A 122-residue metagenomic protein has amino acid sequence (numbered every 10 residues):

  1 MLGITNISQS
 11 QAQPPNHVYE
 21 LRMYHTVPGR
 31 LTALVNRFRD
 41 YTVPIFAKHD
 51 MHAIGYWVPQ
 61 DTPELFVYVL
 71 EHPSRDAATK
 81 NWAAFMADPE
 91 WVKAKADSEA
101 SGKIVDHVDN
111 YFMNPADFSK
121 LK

Functional and structural regions predicted by a protein language model:
M1-P14: Bacterial Sec-dependent signal peptides at the C-terminal "C-region" and cleavage site
Q11-P15, N36-I54, T62, E71-A116: An amphipathic, aromatic/His-enriched active-site/gating alpha helix that lines ligand/cofactor pockets
Y19-M23, V67: Active-site-flanking beta-strand signature of metal-NTP-handling nucleotidyl enzymes and homologous cyclase-like
H25-T26, H72: Short beta-strand segments enriched in hydrophobic/aromatic residues within well-folded beta-rich domains
T26-N36: Short, surface-exposed ligand-recognition loops at beta-strand->loop->(often short) alpha-helix junctions that present
A33, S119-L121: Short, solvent-exposed loop/turn elements at domain surfaces
